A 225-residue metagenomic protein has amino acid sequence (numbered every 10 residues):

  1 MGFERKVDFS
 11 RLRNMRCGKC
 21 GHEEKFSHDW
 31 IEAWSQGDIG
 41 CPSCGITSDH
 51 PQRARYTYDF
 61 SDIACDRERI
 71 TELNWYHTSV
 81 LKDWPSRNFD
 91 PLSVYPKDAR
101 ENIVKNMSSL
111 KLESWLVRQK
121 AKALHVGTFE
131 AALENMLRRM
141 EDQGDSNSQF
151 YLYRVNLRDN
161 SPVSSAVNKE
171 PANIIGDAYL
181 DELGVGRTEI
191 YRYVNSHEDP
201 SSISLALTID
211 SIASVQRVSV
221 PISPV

Functional and structural regions predicted by a protein language model:
G2-S10: Short, intrinsically disordered linker segments that flank or connect zinc-binding domains
F9-R13, G37, S109-V185: ADP-ribosyltransferase catalytic core
C17-C20, C41-C44: Short cysteine-rich clusters marking metal-coordination/redox-active sites
G21-F26, S48: Cys/His-rich microdomains that often coordinate metals
H28-D38: Short linker/helix segments within small regulatory modules
S43-D59: Short metal-binding segments enriched for Cys and/or His
Y58-E68: Long non-transmembrane domains of secretory-pathway and surface proteins
D66-V104, K111, S148-V225: Active-site and NAD+-binding cores of ADP-ribose-processing enzymes
